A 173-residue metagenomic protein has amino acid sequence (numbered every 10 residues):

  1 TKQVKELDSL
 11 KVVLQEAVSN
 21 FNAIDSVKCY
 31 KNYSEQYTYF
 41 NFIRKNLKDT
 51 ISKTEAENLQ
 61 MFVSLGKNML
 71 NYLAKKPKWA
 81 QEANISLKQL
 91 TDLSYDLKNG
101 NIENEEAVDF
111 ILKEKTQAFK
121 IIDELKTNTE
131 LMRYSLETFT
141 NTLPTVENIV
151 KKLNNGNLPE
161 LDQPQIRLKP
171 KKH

Functional and structural regions predicted by a protein language model:
T1-N58: Immediate post-signal-peptide N-terminus of mature secreted/exported proteins
Q3, Q15, Q36, Q60 (+4 more regions): Residue-identity detector for glutamine
L7, L14-A17, F21-N22, M69-A83 (+5 more regions): Amphipathic alpha-helical coiled-coil segments
I24-V27, K31-S34, T38-Y39, N46 (+8 more regions): Soluble, cytosolic/nucleoplasmic coiled-coil alpha-helices used as oligomeric scaffolds and tethers in large eukaryotic
N32-E35, L65, M132: Short linear sequence motifs
S52-L65, Q81, P159-H173: Short, surface-exposed, charge-dense and proline/glycine-enriched linear segments
F62-I122: Surface-exposed, polar helix/loop patches in the mature regions of secreted/periplasmic/lumenal proteins that form
K98-H173: C-terminal amphipathic alpha-helix
